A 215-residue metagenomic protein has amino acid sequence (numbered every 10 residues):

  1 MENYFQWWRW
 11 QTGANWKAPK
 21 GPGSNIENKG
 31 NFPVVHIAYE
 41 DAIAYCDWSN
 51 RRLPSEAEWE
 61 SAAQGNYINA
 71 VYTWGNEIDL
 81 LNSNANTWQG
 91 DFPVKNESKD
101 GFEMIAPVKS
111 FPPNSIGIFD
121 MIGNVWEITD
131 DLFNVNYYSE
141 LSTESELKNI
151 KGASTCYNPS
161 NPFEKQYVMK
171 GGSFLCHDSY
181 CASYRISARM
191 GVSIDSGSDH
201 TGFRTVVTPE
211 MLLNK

Functional and structural regions predicted by a protein language model:
M1-I186, M190, I194, N214: Functional-site microenvironments in short loops/helix caps that host divalent-cation chemistry
D199-L213: Short, structured beta-strand segments at or near domain termini in extracellular proteins/domains
